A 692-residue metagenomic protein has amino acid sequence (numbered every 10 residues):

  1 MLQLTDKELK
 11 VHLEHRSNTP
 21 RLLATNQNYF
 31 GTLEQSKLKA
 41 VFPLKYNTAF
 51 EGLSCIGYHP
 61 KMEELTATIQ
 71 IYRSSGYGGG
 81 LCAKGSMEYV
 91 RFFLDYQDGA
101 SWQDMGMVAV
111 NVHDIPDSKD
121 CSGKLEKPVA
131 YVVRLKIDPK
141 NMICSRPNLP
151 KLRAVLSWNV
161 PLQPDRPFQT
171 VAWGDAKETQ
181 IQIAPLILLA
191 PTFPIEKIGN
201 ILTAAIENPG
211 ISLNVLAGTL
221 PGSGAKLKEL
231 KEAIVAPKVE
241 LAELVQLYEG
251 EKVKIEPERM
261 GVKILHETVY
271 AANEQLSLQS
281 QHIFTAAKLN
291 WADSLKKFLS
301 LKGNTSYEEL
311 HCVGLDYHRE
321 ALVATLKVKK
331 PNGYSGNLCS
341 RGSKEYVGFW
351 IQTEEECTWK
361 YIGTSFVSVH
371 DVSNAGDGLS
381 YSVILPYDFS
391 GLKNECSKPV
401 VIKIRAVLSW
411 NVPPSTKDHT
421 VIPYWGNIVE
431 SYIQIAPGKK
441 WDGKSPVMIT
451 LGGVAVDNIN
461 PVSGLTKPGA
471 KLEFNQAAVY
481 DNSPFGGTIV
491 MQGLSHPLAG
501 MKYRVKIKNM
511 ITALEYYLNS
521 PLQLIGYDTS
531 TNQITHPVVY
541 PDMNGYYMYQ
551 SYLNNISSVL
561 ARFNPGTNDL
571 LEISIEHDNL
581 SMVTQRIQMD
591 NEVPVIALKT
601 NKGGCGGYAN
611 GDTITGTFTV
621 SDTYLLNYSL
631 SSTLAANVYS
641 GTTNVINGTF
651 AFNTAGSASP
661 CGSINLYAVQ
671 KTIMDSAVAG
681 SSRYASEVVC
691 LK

Functional and structural regions predicted by a protein language model:
M1-S629, N644, P660, N665 (+2 more regions): A broad "non-catalytic interaction surface" signal
S380, G641-F652: Short, solvent-exposed loop/turn segments in extracellular or other extracytoplasmic domains
A635, Y639, T672-A679: C-terminal domain/tail detector
T654-A658: Short, flexible loop/turn segments at beta-strand junctions in immunoglobulin-like and fibronectin type III
